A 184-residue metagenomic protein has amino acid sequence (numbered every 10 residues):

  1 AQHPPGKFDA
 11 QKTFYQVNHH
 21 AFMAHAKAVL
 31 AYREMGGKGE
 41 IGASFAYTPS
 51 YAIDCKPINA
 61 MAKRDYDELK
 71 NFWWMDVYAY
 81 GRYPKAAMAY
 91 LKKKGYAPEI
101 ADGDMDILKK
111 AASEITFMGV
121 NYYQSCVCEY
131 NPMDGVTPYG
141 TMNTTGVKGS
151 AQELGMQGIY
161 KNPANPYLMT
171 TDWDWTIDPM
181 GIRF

Functional and structural regions predicted by a protein language model:
A1-F184: Active-site region of glycoside hydrolase catalytic domains
